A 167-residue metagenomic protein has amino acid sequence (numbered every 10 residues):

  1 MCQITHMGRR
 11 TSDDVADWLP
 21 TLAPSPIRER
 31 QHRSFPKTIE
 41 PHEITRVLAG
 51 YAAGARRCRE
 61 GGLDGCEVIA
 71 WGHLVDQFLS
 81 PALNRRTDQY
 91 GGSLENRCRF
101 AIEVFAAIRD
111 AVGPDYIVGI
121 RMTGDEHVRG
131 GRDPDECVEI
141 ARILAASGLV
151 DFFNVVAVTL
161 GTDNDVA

Functional and structural regions predicted by a protein language model:
M1-A167: Flavin-dependent oxidoreductase catalytic cores
